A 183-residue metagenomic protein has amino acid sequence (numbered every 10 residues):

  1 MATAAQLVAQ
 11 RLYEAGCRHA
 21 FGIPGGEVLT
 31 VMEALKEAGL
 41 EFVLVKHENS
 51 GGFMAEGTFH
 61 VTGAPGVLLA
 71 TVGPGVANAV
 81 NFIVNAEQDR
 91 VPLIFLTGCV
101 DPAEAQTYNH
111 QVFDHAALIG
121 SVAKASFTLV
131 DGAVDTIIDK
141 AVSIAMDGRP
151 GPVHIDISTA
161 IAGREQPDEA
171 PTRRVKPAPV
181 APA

Functional and structural regions predicted by a protein language model:
M1-A183: N-terminal alpha/beta PP-like core and its mobile active-site loop of ThDP/TPP-dependent enzymes
